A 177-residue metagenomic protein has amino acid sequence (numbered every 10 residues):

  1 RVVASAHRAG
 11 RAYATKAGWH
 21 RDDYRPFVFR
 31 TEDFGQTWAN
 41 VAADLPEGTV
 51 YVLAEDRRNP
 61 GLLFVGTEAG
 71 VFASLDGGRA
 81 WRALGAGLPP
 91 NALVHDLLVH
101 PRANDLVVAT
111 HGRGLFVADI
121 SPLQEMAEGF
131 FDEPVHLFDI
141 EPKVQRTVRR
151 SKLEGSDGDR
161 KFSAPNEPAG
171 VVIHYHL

Functional and structural regions predicted by a protein language model:
R1-K161, P168-V171: Beta-propeller blade termini and top-face loops
V172-L177: Short edge beta-strand/loop segments characteristic of extracellular beta-sandwich folds
